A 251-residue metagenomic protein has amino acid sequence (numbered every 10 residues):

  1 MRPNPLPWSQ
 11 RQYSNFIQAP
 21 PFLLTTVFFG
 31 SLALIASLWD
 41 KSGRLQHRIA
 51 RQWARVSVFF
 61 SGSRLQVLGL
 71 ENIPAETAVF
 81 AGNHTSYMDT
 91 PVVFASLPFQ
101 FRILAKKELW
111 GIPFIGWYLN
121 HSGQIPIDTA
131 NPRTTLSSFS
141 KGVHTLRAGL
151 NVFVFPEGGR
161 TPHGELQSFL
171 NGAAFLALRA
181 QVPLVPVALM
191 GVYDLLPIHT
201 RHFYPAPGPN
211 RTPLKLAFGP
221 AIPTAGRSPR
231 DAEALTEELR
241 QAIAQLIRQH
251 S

Functional and structural regions predicted by a protein language model:
M1-L6, L65-G69, P132, E237 (+2 more regions): Soluble, non-transmembrane catalytic domains of enzymes that act on hydrophobic metabolites at membranes
N4-Q66, W117-S122: A transmembrane-helix-recognition feature enriched in membrane-embedded lipid enzymes and envelope glyco-/phospholipid
N15-P21, A50-A105: Conserved H-X4-D acyltransferase segment
F59-V67, T135-L136, P197-R201: Short gly/ser/thr-rich secondary-structure transition/capping motifs
H84, N120-S122, H202-P205: Short, hinge-like loop/turn segments at secondary-structure boundaries
M88-S137, K141: Membrane-embedded segments
I115-G116, A148-F153, P162-R230: A cross-family acyltransferase "interaction/gating" segment
K215-S251: Long, non-transmembrane cytosolic or organellar matrix-exposed soluble domains/tails of integral membrane proteins
